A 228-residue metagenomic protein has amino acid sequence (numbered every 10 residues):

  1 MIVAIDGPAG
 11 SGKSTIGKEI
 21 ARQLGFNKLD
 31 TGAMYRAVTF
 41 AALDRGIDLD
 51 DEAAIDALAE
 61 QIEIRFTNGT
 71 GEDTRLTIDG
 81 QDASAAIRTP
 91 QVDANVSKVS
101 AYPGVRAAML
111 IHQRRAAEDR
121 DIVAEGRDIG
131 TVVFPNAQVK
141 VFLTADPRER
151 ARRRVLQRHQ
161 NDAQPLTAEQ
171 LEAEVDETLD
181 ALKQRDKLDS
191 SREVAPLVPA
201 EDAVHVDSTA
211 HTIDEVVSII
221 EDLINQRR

Functional and structural regions predicted by a protein language model:
I2: Walker A (P-loop) ATP-phosphate-binding motif of ABC ATPase nucleotide-binding domains
I5: Hydrophobic anchor at the beta1->P-loop junction of P-loop NTPases
P8: P-loop (Walker A) phosphate-binding loop of NTP-binding proteins
K13: Conserved lysine of the Walker
I16: Hydrophobic positions on the alpha1 helix immediately C-terminal to the Walker A/P-loop
R22-P90: N-terminal phosphate/diphosphate-binding loop that engages ATP/GTP or pyrophosphate donors across diverse enzyme folds
N68, Q113-R120, R127-V132, N136 (+1 more regions): Small-molecule kinase domains that catalyze NTP-dependent phosphoryl transfer to phosphate-bearing small molecules
S84-Q160: ATP-dependent NMP and nucleoside kinases share a basic, alpha-helical "lid"
